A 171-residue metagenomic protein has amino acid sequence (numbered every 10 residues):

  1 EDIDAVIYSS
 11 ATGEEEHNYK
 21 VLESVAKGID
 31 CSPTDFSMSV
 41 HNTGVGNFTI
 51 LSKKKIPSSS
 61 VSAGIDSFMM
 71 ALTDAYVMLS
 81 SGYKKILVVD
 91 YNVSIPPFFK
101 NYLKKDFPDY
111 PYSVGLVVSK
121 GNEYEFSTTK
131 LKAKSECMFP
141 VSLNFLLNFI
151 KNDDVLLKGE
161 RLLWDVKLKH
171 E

Functional and structural regions predicted by a protein language model:
E1-S62, D90-E171: Conserved "HGTGT" condensation-loop signature of ketosynthase/thiolase-family condensing enzymes that catalyze
I3, Y83-I86: Short, high-confidence coil segments that cap the C-terminus of an alpha-helix and link into the following beta-strand
S60-K84: Active-site-proximal alpha-helical scaffold in enzymes
